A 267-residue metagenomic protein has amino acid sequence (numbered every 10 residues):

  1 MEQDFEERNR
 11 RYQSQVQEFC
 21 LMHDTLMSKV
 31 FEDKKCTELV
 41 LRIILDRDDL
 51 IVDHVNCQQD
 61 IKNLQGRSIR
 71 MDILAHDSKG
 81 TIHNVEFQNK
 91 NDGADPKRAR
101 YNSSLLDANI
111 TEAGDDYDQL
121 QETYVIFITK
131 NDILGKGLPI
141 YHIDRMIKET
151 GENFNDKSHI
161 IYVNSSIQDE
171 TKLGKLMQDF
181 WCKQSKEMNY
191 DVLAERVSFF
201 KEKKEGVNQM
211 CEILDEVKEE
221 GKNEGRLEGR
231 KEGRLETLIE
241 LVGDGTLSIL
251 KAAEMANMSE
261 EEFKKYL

Functional and structural regions predicted by a protein language model:
M1-L267: Elongated, amphipathic alpha-helical interaction scaffolds
